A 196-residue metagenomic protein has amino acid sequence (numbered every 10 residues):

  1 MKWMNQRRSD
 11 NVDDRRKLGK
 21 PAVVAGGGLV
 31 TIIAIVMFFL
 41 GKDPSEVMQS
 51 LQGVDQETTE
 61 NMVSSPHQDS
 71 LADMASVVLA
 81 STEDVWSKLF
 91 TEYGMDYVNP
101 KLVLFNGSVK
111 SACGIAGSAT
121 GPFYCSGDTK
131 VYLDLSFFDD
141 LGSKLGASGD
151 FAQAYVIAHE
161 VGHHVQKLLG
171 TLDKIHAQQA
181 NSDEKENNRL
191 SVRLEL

Functional and structural regions predicted by a protein language model:
Q6-P21, G26-L196: A Zn2+-metalloprotease active-site environment signal
